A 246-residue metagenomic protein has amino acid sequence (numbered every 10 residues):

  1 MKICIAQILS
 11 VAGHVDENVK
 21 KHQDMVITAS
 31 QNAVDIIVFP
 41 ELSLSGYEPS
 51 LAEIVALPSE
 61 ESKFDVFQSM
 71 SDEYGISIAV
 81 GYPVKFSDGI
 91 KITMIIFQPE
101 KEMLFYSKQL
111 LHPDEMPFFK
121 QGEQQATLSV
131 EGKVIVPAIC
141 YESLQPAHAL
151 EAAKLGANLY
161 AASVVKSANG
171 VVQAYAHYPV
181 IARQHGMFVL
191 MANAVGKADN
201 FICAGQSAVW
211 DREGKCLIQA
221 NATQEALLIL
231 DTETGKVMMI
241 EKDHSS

Functional and structural regions predicted by a protein language model:
M1-I5: Extreme N-terminal starter segment of soluble prokaryotic enzymes
Q7-G13: Short polar catalytic/cofactor-binding loops
V15, Q23-P99, A168-M187: Cys-nucleophile CN-hydrolase/nitrilase-fold catalytic domain and related Cys-dependent amidase chemistry that acts on
E17-I27, S143-L150: Short, acidic/polar
D35-I36, I135, L159: Structural motif
S62-A79, L144-E225: CN hydrolase (nitrilase-like) catalytic-core segments centered on the catalytic cysteine and neighboring Lys/Glu
V80-Y82, T93-I96, A126, S207-V209 (+1 more regions): Short beta-strand scaffold segments in enzyme catalytic cores
K85-L155, G170-A176, E233-S246: Active-site catalytic loop in hydrolytic enzyme cores
